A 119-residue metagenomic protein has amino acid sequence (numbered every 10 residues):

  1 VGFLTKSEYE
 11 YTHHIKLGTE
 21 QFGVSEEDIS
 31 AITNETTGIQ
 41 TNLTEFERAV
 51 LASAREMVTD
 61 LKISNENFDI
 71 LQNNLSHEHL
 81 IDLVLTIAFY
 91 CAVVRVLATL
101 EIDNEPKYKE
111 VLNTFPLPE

Functional and structural regions predicted by a protein language model:
V1-E119: Hydrophobic alpha-helical segments
